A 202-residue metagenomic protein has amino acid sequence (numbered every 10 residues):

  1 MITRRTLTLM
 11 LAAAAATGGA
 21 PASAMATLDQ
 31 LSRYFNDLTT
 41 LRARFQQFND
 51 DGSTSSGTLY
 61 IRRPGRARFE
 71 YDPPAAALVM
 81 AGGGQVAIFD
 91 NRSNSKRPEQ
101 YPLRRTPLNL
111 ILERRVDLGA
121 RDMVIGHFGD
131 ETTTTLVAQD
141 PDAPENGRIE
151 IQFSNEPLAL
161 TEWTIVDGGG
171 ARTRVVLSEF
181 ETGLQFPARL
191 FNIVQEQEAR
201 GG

Functional and structural regions predicted by a protein language model:
R4-T8: N-terminal export leaders
M10-A16: Bacterial N-terminal signal peptides
T17-P21: N-terminal signal peptide c-region/cleavage motif recognized by signal peptidases
M25-D51, S55, F89-G147: Flexible, processing/modification-adjacent segments and terminal tails in exported/periplasmic/extracellular proteins
D37, I61-R63, P73, P157 (+1 more regions): Short loop/turn positions at the edges of beta-strands in beta-sheet-rich folds
F45, A67-Y71, V86-F89, L136 (+1 more regions): Short hydrophobic/aromatic-rich beta-strand segments that constitute the beta-sheet cores of beta-sandwich/beta-barrel
T54-L110, T173: An acidic-aromatic
G119-I125, G129-G202: Gly/Pro-enriched, hydrophobic low-complexity segments that function as extracytoplasmic propeptides/linkers
